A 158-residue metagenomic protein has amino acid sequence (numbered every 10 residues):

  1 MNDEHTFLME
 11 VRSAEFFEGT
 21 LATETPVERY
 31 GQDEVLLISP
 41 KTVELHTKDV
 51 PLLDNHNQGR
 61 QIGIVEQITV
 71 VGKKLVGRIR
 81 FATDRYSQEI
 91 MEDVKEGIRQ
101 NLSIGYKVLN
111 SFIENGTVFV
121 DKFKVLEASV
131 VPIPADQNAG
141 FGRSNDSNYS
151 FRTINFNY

Functional and structural regions predicted by a protein language model:
M1-Y158: Signature of dsDNA virion morphogenesis modules
